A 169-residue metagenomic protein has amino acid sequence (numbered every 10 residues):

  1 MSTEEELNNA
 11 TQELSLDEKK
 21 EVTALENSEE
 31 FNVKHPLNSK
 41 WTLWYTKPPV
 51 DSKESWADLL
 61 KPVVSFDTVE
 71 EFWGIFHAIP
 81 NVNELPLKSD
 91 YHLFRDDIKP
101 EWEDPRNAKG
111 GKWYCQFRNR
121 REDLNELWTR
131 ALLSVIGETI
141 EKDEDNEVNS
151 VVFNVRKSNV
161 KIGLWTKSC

Functional and structural regions predicted by a protein language model:
M1-P36: Intrinsic disorder/low-complexity signal
T3, A24, E29, Y45 (+2 more regions): Conserved NAD+-utilizing ADP-ribose enzyme module
E18, E30, P36-L37, E71 (+2 more regions): Hydrophobic, conserved cores of late-appearing folded domains
K34-A57: Short aromatic-glycine-(Arg/Gly/Cys) micro-motifs in beta-strand/loop hairpins
P36, P62-S65, R121-N125: Amphipathic alpha-helical protein-protein interaction segments
K53-S55, G74-F76, E84-K88: Intrinsically disordered, low-complexity regions enriched in proline, serine, glycine and charged residues
A57-I79, C115: Extended catalytic/binding region for NAD+/ADP-ribose chemistry, centered on the ART fold
